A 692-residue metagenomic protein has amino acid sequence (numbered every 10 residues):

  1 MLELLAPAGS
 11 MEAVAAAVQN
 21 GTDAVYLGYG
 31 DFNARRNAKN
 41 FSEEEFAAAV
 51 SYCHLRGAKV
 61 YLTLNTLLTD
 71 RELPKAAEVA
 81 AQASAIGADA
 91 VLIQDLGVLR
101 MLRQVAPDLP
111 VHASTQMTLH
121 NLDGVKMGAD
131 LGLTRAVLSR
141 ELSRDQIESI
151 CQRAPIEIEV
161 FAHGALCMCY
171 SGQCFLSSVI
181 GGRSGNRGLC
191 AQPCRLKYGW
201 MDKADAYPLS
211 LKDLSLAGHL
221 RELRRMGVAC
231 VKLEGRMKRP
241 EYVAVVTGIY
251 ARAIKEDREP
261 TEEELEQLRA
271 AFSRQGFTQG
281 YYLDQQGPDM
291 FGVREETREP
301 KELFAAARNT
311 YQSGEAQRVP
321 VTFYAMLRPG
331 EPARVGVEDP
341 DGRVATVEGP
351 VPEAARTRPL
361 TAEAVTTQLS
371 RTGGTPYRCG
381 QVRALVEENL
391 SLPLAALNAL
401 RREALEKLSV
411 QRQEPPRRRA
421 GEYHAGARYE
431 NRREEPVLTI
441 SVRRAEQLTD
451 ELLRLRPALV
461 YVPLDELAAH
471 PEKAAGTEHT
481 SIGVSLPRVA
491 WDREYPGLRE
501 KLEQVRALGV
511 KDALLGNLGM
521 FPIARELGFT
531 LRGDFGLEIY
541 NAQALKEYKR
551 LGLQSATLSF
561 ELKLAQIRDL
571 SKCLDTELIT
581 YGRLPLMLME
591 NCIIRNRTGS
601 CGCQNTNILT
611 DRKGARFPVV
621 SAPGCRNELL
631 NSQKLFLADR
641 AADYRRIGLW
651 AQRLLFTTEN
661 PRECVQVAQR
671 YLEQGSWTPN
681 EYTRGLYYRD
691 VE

Functional and structural regions predicted by a protein language model:
M1-N20, A24-A34, A49-V50, R56-S84 (+6 more regions): Surface-exposed amphipathic alpha-helical tracts and adjacent flexible/coil segments at the periphery of soluble enzymes
A34-N40: Short glycine-enriched, charge-decorated loop/helix-capping segments at active-site entrances that position
F41-F46: Glycine-rich, highly charged phosphate/nucleotide-binding loops
R100: A cross-family signal for key residues in well-ordered alpha-helices that form functional helical elements
S114-T118: Ser/Thr-centric signal marking residues that sit in or immediately flank functional binding/regulatory motifs
L122-D123: Conserved nucleotide-cofactor-binding alpha/beta core module
